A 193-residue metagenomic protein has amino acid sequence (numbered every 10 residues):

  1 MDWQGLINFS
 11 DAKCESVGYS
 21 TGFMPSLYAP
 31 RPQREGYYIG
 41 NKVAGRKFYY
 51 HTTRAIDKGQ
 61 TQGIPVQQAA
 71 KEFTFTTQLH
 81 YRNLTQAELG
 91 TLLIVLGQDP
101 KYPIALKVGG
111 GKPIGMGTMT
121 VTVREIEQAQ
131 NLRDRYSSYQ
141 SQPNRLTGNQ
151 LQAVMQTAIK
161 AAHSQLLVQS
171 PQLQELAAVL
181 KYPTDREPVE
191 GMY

Functional and structural regions predicted by a protein language model:
M1-Y193: Basic, Gly/Ser/Thr-rich N-terminal segments that form RNA-phosphate-binding interfaces in CRISPR RAMP
